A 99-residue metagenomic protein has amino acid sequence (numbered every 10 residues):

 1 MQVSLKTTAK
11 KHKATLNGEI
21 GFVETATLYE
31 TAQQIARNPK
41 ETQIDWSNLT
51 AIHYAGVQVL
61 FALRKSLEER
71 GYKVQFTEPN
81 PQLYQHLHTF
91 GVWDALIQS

Functional and structural regions predicted by a protein language model:
M1-I52, A62-S99: STAS-like cytosolic regulatory interaction modules
